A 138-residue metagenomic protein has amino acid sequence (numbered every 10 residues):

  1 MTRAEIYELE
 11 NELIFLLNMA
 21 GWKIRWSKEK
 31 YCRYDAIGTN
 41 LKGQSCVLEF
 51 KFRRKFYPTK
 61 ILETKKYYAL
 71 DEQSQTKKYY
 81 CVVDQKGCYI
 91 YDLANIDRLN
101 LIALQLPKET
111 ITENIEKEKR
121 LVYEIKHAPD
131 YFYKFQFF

Functional and structural regions predicted by a protein language model:
M1-K28: Acidic-basic catalytic patches of nuclease active cores, encompassing PD-(D/E)XK and other metal-cofactor nuclease
M19, T39-K42, Q75, V83-F138: Non-catalytic C-terminal interaction segments of nucleic acid-processing enzymes
W26, V47, Y79-V83: A structural signal for short, well-ordered beta-strand segments and their strand-loop junctions that often border
K30-R33, G87: Short acidic/glycine-enriched loop/turn segments that link adjacent beta-strands
Y34, K78: Residue-level detector of short, conserved catalytic/binding motifs and their immediate flanks
A36-G38, K42-F56: Conserved catalytic cores of phosphodiester-cleaving nucleases, focusing on short active-site segments
R54-Y67: Active-site-adjacent loop/helix micro-motif of nuclease/hydrolase catalytic cores
